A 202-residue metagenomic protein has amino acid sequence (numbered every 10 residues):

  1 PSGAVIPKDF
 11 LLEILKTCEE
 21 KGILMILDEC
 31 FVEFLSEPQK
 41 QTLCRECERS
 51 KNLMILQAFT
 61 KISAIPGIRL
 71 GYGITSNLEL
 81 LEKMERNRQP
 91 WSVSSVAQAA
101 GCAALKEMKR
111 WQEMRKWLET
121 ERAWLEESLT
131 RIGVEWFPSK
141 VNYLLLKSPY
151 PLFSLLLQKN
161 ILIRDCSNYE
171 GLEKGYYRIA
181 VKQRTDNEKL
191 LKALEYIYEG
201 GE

Functional and structural regions predicted by a protein language model:
P1-L35: Active-site phosphate-binding strand-loop segment of PLP-dependent enzymes
D9, Q158-K159, N168-E202: PLP-dependent enzyme catalytic core of the Aspartate aminotransferase-like
E20-K21, S50, I132, K159: Helix C-cap/helix->beta junction micro-motif
N52-F137: PLP-dependent aminotransferase class I/II
T75, L146-S148, V181-Q183: Short beta-strand-to-loop capping motifs
A123-K147, S167-K174: Conserved small-domain helix->loop->beta segment predominantly found in fold-type I
